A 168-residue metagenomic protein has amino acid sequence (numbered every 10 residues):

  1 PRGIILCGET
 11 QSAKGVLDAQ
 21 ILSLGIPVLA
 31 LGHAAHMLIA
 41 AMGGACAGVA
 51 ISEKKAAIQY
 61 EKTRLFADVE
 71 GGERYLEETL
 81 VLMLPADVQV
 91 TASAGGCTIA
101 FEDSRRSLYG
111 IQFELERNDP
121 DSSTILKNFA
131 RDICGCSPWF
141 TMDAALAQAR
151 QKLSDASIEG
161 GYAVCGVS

Functional and structural regions predicted by a protein language model:
P1-L6, V16, L22-L24, A40-S168: RNA-binding accessory domains that recognize and position tRNA/RNA substrates
G8-S12: Short glycine-rich anion-binding loops that position phosphate/pyrophosphate groups of nucleotides and phosphorylated
K14-A35: Short alpha-beta junction capping motif
